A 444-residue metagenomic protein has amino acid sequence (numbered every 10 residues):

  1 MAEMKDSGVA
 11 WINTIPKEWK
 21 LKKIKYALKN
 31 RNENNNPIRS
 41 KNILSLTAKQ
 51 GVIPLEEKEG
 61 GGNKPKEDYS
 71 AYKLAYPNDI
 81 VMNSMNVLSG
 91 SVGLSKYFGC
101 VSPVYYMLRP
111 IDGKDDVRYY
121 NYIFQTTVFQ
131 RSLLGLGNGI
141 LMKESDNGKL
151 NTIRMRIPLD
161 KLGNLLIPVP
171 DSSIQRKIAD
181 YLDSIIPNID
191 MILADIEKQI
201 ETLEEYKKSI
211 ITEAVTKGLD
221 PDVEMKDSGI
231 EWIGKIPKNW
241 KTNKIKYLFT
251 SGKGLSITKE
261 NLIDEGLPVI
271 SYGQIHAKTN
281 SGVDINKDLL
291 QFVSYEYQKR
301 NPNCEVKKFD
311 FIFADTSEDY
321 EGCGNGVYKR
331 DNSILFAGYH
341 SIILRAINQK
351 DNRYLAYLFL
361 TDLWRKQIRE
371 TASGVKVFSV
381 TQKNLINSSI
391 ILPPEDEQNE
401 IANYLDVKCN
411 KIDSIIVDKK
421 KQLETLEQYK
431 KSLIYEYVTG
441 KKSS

Functional and structural regions predicted by a protein language model:
M1-L21, V169-E224, I391-S444: Amphipathic alpha-helical coiled-coil/heptad-repeat segments
E3-N36, N164, S172, R176 (+6 more regions): Non-catalytic DNA-recognition/assembly elements of restriction-modification systems
M4-S7, M85, G99-Y106, I140-R176 (+3 more regions): A short glycine-rich beta-alpha junction/loop motif
S7-G8, K25-N36, K41, L46-P77 (+2 more regions): Sequence-specific dsDNA recognition surfaces
P37-S45, L134-G137, E224-S228, T258-E265 (+2 more regions): Short coil/turn segments at secondary-structure boundaries
N42-G61, N83-Y106, R118, Y122 (+6 more regions): Short, ligand-facing micro-motifs at secondary-structure edges
K64-S70, T152, N164, Y295 (+4 more regions): A structural connector/turn signal
I111-D116, A346-D351: Ligand-binding loop in jelly-roll beta-barrel domains
